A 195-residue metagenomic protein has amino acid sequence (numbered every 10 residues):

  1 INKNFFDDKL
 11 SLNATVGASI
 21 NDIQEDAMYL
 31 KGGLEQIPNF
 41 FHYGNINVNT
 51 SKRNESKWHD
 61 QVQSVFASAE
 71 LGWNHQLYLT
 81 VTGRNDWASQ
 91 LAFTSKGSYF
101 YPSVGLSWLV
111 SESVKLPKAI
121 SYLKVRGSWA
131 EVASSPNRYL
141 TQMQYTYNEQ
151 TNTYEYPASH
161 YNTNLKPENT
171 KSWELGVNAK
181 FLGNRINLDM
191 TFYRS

Functional and structural regions predicted by a protein language model:
I1-S195: Extracellular/periplasmic, surface-exposed regions of secreted and cell-surface proteins
